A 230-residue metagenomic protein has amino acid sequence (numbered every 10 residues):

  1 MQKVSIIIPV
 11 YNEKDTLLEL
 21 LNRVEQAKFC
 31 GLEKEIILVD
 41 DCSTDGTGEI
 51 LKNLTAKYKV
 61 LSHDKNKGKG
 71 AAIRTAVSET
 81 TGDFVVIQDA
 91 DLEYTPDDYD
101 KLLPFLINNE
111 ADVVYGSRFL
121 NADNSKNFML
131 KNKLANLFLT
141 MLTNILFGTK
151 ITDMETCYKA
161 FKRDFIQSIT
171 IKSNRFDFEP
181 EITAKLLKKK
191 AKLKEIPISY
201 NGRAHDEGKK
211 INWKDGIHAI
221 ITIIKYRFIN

Functional and structural regions predicted by a protein language model:
M1-Q2, D15, L146-G148, I171-N230: Hydrophobic helical membrane-anchoring modules
V10, V39-D41, H63: Conserved sequence signature across two-component system core domains
E13-K28: Short, well-formed alpha-helical segments that are part of the catalytic scaffolds of diverse glycosyltransferases
E13-T16, S43, K69, T95: Donor nucleotide-sugar binding loop of glycosyltransferases
K34-I37, G48-E79: Conserved donor nucleotide-binding strand/loop of the catalytic core
D40-E49, L92: A conserved acidic beta->alpha catalytic loop
K65-E79, F84, P96-F176, G202-W213 (+1 more regions): Acceptor/aglycone-binding surface of glycosyltransferases and processive sugar-polymer synthases
